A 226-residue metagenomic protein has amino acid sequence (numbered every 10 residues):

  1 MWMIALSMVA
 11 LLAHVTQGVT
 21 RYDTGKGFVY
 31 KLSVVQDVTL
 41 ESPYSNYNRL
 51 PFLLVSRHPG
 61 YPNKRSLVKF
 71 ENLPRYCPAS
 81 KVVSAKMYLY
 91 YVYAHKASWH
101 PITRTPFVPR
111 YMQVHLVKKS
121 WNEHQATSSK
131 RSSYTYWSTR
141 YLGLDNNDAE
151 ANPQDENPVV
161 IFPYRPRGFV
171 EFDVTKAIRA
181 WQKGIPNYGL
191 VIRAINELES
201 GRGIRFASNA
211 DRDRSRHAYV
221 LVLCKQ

Functional and structural regions predicted by a protein language model:
M1-M8: Classical eukaryotic N-terminal signal peptides for Sec-dependent ER targeting/secretion, especially the positively
H14-R75, A210-H217, L223-Q226: Flexible, small-residue-rich N-terminal segments that precede or flank a structured functional core
T20-G25, T175, R179-Q226: Proprotein-processing/basic-patch segments
Y61-P62, L73-S84, P163, R179-W181: Extracellular/lumenal carbohydrate-interaction signature centered on repeated Trp-anchored short motifs
F70, S80-K96, V220: A short beta-strand element within beta-rich, extracytoplasmic domains of secreted/secretory-pathway proteins
L73-Y76, V92-A94, K118-H124, A177-A180 (+2 more regions): Acidic glycine-/aspartate-rich tracts in secreted/extracellular proteins
Y76-A79, Y90-V108, L198-E199: Extended, low-complexity, turn-rich repeat/linker tracts enriched in Gly/Pro/Ser/Thr and Asp/Glu that occur
K96-R179: Beta-strand-rich interaction/scaffold domains
